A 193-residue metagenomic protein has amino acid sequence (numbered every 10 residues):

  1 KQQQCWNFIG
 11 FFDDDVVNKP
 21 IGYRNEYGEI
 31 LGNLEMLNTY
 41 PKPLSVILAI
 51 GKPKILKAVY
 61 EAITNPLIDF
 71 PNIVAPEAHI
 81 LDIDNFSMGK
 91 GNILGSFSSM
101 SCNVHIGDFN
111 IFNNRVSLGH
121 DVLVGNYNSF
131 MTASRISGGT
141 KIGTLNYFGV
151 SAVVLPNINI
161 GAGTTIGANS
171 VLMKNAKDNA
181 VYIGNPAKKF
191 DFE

Functional and structural regions predicted by a protein language model:
Q2-Y23: NAD(P)-binding Rossmann-fold cofactor-contacting core
C5-F8, Y27, P43, L67 (+2 more regions): A generic structural signal for alpha->beta connector loops
I9, L44-S45, K90, T144: Conserved acidic residues
V16-H79: Phosphate-bearing ligand-interacting subdomains that bind or position ATP/ADP/UDP/GDP/NAD(P) or nucleotide-linked
I73-F190: Structural signal for interior beta-strand "rungs" in well-ordered beta-sheet cores of soluble enzyme domains
